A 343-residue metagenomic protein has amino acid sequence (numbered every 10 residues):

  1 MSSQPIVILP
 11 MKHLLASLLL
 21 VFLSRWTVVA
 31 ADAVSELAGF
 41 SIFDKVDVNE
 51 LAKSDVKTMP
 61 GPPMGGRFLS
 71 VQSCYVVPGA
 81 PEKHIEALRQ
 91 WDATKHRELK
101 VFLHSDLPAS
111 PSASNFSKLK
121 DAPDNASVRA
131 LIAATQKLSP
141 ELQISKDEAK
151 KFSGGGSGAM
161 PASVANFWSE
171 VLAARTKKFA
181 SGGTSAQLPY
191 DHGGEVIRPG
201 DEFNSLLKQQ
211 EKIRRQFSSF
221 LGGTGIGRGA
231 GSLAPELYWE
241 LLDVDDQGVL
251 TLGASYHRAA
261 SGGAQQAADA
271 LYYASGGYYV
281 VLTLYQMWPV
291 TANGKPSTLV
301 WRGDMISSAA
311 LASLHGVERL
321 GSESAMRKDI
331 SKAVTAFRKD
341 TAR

Functional and structural regions predicted by a protein language model:
S2-L14: Positively charged n-region of N-terminal signal peptides that target proteins for export
A16-R25: Bacterial N-terminal signal peptides
R25-A31: Sec/Tat signal peptide C-region and signal peptidase I cleavage site
A31-K83, R89, A93-R343: Terminal "cap-and-tail" regions of soluble proteins that handle hydrophobic small molecules
